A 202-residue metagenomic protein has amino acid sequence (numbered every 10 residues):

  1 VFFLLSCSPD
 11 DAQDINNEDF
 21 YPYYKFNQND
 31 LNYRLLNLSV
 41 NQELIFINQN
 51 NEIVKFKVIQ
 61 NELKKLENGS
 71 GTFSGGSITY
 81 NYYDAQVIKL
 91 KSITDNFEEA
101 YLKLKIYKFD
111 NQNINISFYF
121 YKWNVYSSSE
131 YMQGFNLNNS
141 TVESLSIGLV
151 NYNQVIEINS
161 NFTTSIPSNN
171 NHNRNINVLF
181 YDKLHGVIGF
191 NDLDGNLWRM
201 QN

Functional and structural regions predicted by a protein language model:
F3-S6: C-terminal motif of bacterial Sec signal peptides marking the signal peptidase cleavage site
S8-N202: Conserved functional acidic sites
